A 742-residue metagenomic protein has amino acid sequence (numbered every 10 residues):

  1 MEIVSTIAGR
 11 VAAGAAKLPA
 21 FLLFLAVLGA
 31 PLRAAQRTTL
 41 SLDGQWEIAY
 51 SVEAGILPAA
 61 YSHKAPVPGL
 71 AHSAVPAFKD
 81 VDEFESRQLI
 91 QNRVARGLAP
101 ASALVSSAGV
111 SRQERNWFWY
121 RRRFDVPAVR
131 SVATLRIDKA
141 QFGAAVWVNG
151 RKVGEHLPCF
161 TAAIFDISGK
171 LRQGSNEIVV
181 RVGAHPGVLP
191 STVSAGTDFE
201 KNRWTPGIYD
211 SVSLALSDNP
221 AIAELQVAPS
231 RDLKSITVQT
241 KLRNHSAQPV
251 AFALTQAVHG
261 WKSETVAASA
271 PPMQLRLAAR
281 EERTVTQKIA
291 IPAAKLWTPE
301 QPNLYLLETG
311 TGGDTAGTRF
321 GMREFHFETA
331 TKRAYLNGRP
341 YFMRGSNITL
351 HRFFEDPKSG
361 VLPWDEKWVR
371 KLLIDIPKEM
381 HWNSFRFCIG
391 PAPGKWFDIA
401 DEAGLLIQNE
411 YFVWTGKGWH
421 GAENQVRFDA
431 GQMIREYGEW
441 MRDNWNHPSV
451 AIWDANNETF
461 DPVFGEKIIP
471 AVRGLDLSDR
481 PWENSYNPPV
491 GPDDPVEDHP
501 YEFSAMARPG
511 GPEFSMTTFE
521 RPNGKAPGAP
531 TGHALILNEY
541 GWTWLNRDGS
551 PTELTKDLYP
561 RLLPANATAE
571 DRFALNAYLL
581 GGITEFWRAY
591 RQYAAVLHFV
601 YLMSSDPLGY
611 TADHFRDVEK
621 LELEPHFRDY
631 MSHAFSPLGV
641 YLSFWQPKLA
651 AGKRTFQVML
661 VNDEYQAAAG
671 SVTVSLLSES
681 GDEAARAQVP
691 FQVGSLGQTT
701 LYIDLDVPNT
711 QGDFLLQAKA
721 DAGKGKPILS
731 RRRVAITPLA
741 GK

Functional and structural regions predicted by a protein language model:
A35-R136, V188-I208, L602-D613: Extended carbohydrate-recognition surfaces in non-catalytic/accessory domains of CAZymes and lectin-like proteins
L40-L57, R115, A140, W204-G207 (+4 more regions): Substrate-binding clefts and catalytic carboxylate motifs of secreted carbohydrate-active enzymes
A49-V52, V110-I222, H245-S246, L406 (+1 more regions): Accessory beta-strand-rich segments of carbohydrate-active enzymes
P76-D125, S131-I137, Q141-V148, G154-E155 (+9 more regions): Active-site-adjacent substrate/metal-binding segments within catalytic domains of carbohydrate-active enzymes
V148, S235-L275, V285, K653-Q692 (+2 more regions): Beta-strand-rich binding/interaction modules
R172-S175, K241-T329: Extended acidic/polar, glycine-enriched regions that form or flank non-catalytic beta-rich accessory modules
A293-T318, G670, P708-G741: Terminal connector regions
V369-D375, N383-D617: Substrate-binding/catalytic cleft of secreted carbohydrate-active enzymes, primarily glycoside hydrolases
